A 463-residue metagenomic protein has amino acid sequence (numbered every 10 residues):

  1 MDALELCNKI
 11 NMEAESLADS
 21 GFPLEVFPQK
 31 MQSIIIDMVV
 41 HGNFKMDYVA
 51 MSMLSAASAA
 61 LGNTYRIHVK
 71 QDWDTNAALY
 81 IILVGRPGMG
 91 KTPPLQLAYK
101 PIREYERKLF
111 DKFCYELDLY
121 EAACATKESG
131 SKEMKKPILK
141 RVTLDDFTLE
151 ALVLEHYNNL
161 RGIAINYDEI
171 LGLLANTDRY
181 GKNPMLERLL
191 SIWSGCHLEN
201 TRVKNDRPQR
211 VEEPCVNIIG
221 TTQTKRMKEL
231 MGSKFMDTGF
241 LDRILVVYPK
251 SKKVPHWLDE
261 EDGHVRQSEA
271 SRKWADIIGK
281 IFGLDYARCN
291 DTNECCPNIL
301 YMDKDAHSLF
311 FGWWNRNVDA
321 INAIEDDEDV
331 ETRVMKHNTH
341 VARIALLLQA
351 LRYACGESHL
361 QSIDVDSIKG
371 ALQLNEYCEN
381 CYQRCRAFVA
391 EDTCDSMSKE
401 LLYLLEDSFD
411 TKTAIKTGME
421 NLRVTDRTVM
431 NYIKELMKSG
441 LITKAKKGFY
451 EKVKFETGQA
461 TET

Functional and structural regions predicted by a protein language model:
M1-T463: Phosphate-handling catalytic cores of nucleic-acid transaction enzymes
